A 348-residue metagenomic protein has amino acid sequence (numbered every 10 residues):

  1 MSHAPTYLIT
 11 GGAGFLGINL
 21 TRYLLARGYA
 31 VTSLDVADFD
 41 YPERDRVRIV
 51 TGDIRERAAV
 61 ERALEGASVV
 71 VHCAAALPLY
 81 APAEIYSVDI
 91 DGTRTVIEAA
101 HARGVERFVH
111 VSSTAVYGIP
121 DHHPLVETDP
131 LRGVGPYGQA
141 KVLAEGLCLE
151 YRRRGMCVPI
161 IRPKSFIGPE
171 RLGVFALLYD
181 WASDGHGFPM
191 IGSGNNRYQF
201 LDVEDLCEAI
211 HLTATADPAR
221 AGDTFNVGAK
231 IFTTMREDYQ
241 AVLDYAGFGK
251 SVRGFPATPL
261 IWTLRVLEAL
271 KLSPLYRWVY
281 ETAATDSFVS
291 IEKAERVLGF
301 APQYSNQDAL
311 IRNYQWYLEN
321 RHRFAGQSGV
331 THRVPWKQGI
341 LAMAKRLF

Functional and structural regions predicted by a protein language model:
Y7-R27: N-terminal Rossmann NAD(P)H-binding glycine-rich loop of SDR-like oxidoreductase domains
T51-D91, A99, T114-I119: NAD(P)H-binding glycine-rich loop region in Rossmannoid oxidoreductase-like domains and their noncatalytic homologs
D91, T95-Y137, Y151, P159: Conserved Rossmann-fold NAD(P)-dependent oxidoreductase catalytic core, especially the SDR/UDP-sugar
V142, I167-L177, T213-F225, F248-K250: Glycine/proline-rich active-site loop of Rossmann-fold NAD(P)-dependent oxidoreductases
E145-P169: Conserved beta-loop-beta element that borders a ligand/cofactor-binding pocket
V158-I160, D180-L201, D205, A209-T213 (+1 more regions): A conserved pocket-lining segment of Rossmann-fold NAD(P)-dependent short-chain dehydrogenase/reductase
A216-L275, I291, I311-R312, F324-A325 (+1 more regions): Mid/C-terminal beta-alpha module of Rossmann-like enzyme folds, strongest in SDR-family dehydrogenases/epimerases
N306-F348: Amphipathic terminal alpha-helices
